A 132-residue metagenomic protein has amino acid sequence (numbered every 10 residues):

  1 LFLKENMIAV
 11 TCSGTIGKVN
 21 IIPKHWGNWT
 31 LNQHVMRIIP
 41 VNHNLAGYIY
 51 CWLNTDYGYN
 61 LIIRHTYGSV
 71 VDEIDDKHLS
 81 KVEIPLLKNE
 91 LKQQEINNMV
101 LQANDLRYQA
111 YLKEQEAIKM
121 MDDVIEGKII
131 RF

Functional and structural regions predicted by a protein language model:
L1-F2, I8-G14, N32, P40-A46: A broad, low-specificity signal for short, low-complexity segments enriched in glycine/proline and polar/charged
F2-K18, W52-I63: Short Ser/Thr-interspersed hydrophobic loop/turn segments at strand-loop and sheet-helix junctions that line or gate
I21: A short, polar/charged loop-to-alpha-helix boundary motif
H25-N28, Q33-L86: Basic, amphipathic alpha-helical recognition segments used for DNA target recognition
N44-Y50, Y59, H78-Q115, K119: Amphipathic alpha-helical segments
Q115-F132: Amphipathic alpha-helical segments that form coiled-coils or helix-hairpins used for dimerization/assembly
